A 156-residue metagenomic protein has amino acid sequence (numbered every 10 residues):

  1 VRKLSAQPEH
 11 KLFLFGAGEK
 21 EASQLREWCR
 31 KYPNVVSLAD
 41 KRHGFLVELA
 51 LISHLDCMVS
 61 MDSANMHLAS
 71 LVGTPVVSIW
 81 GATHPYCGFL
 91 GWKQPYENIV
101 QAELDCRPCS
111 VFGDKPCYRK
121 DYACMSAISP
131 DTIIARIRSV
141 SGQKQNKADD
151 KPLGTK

Functional and structural regions predicted by a protein language model:
V1-A82: Donor-binding and catalytic core of enzymes assembling or modifying cell-surface/extracellular glycoconjugates
K31, S37-L38, S70-K144: Nucleotide-sugar donor-binding patch of glycosyltransferase catalytic domains
L51, C87, N146-A148: Intrinsic structural disorder/low-complexity segments
G142-K156: C-terminal amphipathic helix plus adjacent low-complexity, charged tail appended to glycosyltransferase catalytic
